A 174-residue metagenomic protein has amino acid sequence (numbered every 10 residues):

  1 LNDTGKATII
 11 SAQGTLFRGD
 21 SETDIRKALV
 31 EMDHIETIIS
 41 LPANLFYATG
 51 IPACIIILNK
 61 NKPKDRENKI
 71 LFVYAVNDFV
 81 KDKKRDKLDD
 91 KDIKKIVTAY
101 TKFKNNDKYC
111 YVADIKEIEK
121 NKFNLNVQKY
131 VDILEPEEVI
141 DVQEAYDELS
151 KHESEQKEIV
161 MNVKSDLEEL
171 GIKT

Functional and structural regions predicted by a protein language model:
L1-T174: A conserved structural/catalytic subdomain of Rossmann-like adenosyl-cofactor enzymes
